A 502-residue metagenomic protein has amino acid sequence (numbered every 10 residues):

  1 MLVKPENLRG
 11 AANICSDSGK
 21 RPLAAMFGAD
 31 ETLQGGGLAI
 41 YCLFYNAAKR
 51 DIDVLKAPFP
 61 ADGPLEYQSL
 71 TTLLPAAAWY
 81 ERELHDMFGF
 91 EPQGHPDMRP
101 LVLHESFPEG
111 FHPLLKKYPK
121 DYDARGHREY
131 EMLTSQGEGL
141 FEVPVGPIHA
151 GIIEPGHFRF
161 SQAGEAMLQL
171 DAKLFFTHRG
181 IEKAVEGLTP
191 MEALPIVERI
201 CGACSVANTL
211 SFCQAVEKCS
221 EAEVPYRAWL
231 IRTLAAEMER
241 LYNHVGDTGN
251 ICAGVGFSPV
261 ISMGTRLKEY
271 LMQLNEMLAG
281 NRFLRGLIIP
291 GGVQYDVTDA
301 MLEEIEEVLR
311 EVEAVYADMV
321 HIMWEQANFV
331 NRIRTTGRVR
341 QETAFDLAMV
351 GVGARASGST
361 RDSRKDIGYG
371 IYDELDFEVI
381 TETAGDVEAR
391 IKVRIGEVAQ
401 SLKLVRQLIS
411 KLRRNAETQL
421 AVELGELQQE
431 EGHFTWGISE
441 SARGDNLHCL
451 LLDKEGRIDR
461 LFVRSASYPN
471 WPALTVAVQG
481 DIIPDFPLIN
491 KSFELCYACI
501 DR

Functional and structural regions predicted by a protein language model:
M1-A166, L170, N328-T336, T343 (+4 more regions): Terminal low-complexity/charged segments
P60-P75, C201, I380-R394: Short histidine-centered catalytic/ligand-binding loop motif
E66-Y67, T71-P96, P100, E221-E237 (+2 more regions): Structured, non-membrane catalytic/scaffold regions adjacent to prosthetic-group chemistry
L101-E105, I251, G286-V293: Short, conserved phosphate-binding/catalytic loop or strand-edge motifs used in phosphoryl-/nucleotidyl-transfer
F141, V145-G249, G254, M263 (+4 more regions): Active-site- and interface-proximal helix/loop "cap" or "latch" segments in soluble metabolic and energy-transducing
V260-G264, L274-E426, G432: Intrinsically disordered, low-complexity regulatory segments
E423-C449: Flexible, glycine/threonine-enriched loop-and-boundary segments that flank and lead into catalytic domains of large
